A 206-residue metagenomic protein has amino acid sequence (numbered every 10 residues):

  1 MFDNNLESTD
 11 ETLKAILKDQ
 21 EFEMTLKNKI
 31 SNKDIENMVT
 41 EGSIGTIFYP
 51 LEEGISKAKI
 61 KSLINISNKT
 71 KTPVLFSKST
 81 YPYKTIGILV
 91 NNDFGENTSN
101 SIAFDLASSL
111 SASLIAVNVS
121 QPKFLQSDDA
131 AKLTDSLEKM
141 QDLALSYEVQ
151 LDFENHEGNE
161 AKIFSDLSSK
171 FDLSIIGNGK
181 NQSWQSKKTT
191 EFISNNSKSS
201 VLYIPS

Functional and structural regions predicted by a protein language model:
M1-K27, Y81, T85-S127, Q141-V149 (+3 more regions): Small/aliphatic-rich secondary-structure junction motif
D10, I60-L63, L133-E138: Well-ordered, non-membrane alpha-helical segments in soluble/globular domains
L13, I35, L63, A103 (+3 more regions): Aromatic/hydrophobic pocket-lining residues that form π-stacking "cages" and hydrophobic walls in ligand
D19-E21, T25-P82, S168-S206: Gly/Ser-rich helix-loop-strand patches that form or flank binding pockets for ribonucleotide-derived cofactors
N32-V39, S136-Q141, H156-L167: A short, acidic, amphipathic alpha-helical segment used as a generic capping/interface helix at domain edges
K57, K123-A131, W184: Short, flexible/disordered intra-domain loops and linkers
I60, N97-N100, A130, S186-K187: Conserved strand-to-helix beginnings and helix N-cap segments that scaffold or border functional pockets
F153: Rossmann-fold cofactor-recognition segment
